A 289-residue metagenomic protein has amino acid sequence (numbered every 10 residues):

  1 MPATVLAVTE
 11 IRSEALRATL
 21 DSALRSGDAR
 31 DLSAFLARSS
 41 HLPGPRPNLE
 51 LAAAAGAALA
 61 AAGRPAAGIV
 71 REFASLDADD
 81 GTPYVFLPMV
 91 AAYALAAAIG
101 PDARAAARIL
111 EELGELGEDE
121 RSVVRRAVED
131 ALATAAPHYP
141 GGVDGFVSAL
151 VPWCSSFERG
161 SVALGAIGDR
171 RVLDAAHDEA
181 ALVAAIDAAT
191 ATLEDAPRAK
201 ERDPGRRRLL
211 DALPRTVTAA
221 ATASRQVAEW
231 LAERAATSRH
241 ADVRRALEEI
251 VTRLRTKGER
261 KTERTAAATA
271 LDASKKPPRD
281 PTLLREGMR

Functional and structural regions predicted by a protein language model:
M1-M89, Y93-A98, A246-R289: N-terminal alpha-helical scaffold/docking segments in eukaryotic complex subunits
I11, S26, R38-R46, S75-F86 (+4 more regions): Short coil turns that connect the paired helices of HEAT/ARM alpha-solenoid repeats
D21, A37, A52-G56, L113-G114 (+5 more regions): Amphipathic alpha-helical repeat scaffolds
A29-A37, A60-D77, G100-E115, P137-V151 (+2 more regions): Amphipathic alpha-helical scaffolding segments comprising HEAT/armadillo-like alpha-solenoid repeats
A53, V90-Y93, D130-A131, G165-G168 (+2 more regions): Residue-level signature of alpha-solenoid helical repeat scaffolds
F86, V90-Y139: Hydrophobic alpha-helical segments and helix pairs
V172, A176, A184-T265, A273: Extended alpha-helical scaffolding segments
